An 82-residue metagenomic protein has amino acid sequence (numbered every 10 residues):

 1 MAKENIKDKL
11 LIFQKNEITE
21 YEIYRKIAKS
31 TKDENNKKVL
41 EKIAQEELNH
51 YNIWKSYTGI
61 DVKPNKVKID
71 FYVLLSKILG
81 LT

Functional and structural regions predicted by a protein language model:
M1-T82: Non-heme di-metal
